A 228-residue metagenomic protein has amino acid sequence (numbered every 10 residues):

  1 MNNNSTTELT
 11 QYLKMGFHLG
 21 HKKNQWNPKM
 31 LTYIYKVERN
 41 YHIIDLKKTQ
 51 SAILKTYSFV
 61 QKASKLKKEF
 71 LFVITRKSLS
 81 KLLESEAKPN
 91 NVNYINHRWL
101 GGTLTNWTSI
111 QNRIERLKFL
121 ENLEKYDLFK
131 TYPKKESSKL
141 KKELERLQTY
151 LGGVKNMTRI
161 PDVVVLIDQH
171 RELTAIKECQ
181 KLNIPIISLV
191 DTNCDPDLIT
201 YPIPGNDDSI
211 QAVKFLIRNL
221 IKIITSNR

Functional and structural regions predicted by a protein language model:
M1-K68, T75-Y126, K134-S137, M157 (+1 more regions): N-terminal cationic and glycine-rich segments that engage phosphates or anionic surfaces
G16, F72, V164, L216: Residue-level signature of catalytic and energy-coupling elements of molecular machines, predominantly ATP/GTP-dependent
K48, T75-S78, H97-T105, Q169-R171 (+3 more regions): Short, ordered loop/turn segments at secondary-structure junctions
K67-K68, V92, R159-D162, L182-P185 (+1 more regions): Short glycine-/polar-rich loops that comprise or flank the Walker A/P-loop and associated switch/sensor motifs
Q111-K118, S137-K141, P204-I210, S226-R228: Noncatalytic linker/hinge segments flanking ATPase motor cores
K130-L166, H170-L182, I187, D191: Extended, charged alpha-helical interaction scaffolds
A175-R228: Short glycine/threonine-rich loop/turn motifs
